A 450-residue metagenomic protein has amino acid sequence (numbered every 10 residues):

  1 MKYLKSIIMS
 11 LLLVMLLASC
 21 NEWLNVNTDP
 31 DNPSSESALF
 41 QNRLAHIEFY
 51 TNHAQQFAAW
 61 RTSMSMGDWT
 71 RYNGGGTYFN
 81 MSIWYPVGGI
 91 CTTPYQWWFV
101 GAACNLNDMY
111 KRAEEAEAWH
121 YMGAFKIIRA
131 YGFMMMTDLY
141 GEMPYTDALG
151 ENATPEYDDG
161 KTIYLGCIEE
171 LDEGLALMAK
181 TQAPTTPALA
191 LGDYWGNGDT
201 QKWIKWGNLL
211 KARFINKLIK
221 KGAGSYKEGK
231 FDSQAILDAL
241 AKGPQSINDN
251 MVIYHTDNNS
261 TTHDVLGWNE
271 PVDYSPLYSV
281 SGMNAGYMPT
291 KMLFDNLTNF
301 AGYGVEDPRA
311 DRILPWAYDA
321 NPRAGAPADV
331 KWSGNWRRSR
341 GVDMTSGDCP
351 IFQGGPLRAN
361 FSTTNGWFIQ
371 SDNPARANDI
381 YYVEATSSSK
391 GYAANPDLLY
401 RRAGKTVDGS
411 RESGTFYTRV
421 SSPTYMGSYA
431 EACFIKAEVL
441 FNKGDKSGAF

Functional and structural regions predicted by a protein language model:
M1-I8: Bacterial N-terminal signal peptides that target proteins for export
Y3, C20-R71, Y85, L237 (+4 more regions): Membrane-proximal, proline-rich intrinsically disordered regions
Q41, Y72-T181, Y417-T424: Conserved, well-structured interaction surfaces
L139-E169, A179, T185-G196, Q201 (+2 more regions): Short coil/linker segments at helix-helix boundaries
G229-Y429, K443: Extended ligand-binding clefts on enzyme/binding-domain cores
